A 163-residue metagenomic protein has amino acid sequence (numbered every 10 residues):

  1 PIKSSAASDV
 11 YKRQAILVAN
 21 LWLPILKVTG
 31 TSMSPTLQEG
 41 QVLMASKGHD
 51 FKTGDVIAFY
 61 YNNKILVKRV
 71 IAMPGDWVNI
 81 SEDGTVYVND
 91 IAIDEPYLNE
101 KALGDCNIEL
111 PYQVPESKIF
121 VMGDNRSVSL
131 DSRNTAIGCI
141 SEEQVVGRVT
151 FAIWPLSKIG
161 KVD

Functional and structural regions predicted by a protein language model:
P1-A7, Y11: Single conserved hydrophobic/aromatic residue that forms the stacking wall/gate of nucleotide- or nucleobase-binding
S5, L21, P35-D163: Soluble "head" domains of membrane/secretory-pathway proteins
D9, R13-Q14, A19, I108: Hydrophobic alpha-helical segments with strong N-terminal bias
A15-S34: Aromatic-capped interface at the extracytoplasmic side of an N-terminal signal-anchor transmembrane helix
